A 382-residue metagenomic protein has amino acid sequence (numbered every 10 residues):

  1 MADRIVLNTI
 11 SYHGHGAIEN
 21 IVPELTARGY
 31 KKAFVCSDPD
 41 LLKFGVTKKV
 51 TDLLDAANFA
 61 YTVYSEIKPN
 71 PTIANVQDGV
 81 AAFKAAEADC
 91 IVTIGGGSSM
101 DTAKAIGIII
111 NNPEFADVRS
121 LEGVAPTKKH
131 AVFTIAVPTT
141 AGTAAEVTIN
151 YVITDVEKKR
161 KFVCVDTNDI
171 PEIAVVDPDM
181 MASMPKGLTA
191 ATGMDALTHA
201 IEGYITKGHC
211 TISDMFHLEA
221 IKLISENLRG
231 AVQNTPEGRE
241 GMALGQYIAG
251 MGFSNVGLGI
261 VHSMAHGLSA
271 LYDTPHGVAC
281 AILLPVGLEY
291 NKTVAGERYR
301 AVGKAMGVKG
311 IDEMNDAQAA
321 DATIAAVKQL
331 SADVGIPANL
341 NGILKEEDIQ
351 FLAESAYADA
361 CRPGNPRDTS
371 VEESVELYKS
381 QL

Functional and structural regions predicted by a protein language model:
M1-Y64: An N-terminal, well-structured beta->alpha segment
I18-I21, K43-V46, I73-V76, S99-A103 (+3 more regions): Short glycine/serine/threonine-rich phosphate/pyrophosphate-binding segments that cradle anionic phosphate groups
L42-F115, R229-R239: N-terminal small/polar loop signature for handling phosphorylated ligands or for N-terminal nucleophile
A74-D179: Glycine/threonine-rich beta-strand-loop-alpha-helix active-site module that forms ligand/phosphate-binding
N150-V256: Carboxylate- and glycine-rich phosphate/diphosphate-binding segment that chelates Mg2+/Mn2+
V256-A322: C-terminal catalytic subdomain
Y299, K309-L382: C-terminal charged capping/lid subdomain of soluble metabolic enzymes
